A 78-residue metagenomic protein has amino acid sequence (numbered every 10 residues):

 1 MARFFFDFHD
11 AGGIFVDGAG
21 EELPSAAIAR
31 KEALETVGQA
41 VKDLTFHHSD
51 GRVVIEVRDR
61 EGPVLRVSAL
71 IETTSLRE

Functional and structural regions predicted by a protein language model:
M1-A2, P24-I28, D59-P63: A short, structured loop/turn motif at beta-sheet edges
M1-V16: Short aromatic-glycine-(Arg/Gly/Cys) micro-motifs in beta-strand/loop hairpins
I14-D17, P63-L65: Surface-exposed loop/edge segments in extracytoplasmic proteins
V16-P24: A short, exposed loop/beta-hairpin motif centered on an aromatic-Gly-Thr core
S25-K31, T73-E78: Short, surface-exposed linear segments at secondary-structure transitions and domain or protein termini
A26-V41, T45: A short, charged, amphipathic alpha-helix used as a generic interaction element across diverse proteins
L44-E78: C-terminal structural segments of small proteins and small subunits
